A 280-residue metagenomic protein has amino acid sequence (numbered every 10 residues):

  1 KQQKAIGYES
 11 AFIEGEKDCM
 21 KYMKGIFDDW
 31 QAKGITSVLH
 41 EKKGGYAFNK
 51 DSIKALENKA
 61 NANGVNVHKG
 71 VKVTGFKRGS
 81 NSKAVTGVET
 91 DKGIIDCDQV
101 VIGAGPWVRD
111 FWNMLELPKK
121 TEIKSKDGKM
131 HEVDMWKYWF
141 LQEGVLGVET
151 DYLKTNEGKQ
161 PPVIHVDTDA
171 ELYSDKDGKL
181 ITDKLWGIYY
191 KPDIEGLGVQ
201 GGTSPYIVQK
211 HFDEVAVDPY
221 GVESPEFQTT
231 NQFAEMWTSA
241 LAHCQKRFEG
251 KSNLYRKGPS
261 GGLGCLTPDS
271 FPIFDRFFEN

Functional and structural regions predicted by a protein language model:
K1-K69, G75-A84: Flavin (FAD/FMN) cofactor-binding and adjacent substrate-gating region of FAD-dependent oxidoreductase domains
H68, E89-Q99: Core beta-strand elements of the Rossmann-like FAD/NAD(P) dinucleotide-binding domain in flavoenzyme oxidoreductases
K83-T86, L197-V199: Hydrophobic residues embedded in beta-strands of well-ordered beta-sheets
I102-K119: Flavin (primarily FAD) binding-site architecture
E116-E132, Q142-K159: Internal, charge-rich low-complexity segments
G144-E279: Active-site lid/adjacent beta-loop-alpha segment flanking the redox-cofactor pocket in flavoenzymes
